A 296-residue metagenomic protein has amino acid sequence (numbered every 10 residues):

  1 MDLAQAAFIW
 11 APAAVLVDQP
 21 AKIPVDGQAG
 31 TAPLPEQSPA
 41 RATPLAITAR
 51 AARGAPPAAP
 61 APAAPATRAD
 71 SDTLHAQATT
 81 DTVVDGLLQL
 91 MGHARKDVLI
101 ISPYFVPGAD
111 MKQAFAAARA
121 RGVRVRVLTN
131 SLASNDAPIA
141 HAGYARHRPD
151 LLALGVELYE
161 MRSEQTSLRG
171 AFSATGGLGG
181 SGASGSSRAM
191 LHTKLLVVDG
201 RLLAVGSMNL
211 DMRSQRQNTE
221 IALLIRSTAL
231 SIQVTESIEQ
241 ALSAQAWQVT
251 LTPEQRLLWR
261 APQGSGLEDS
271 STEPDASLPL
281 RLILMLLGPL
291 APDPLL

Functional and structural regions predicted by a protein language model:
M1-L296: Charged, low-complexity intrinsically disordered terminal segments
